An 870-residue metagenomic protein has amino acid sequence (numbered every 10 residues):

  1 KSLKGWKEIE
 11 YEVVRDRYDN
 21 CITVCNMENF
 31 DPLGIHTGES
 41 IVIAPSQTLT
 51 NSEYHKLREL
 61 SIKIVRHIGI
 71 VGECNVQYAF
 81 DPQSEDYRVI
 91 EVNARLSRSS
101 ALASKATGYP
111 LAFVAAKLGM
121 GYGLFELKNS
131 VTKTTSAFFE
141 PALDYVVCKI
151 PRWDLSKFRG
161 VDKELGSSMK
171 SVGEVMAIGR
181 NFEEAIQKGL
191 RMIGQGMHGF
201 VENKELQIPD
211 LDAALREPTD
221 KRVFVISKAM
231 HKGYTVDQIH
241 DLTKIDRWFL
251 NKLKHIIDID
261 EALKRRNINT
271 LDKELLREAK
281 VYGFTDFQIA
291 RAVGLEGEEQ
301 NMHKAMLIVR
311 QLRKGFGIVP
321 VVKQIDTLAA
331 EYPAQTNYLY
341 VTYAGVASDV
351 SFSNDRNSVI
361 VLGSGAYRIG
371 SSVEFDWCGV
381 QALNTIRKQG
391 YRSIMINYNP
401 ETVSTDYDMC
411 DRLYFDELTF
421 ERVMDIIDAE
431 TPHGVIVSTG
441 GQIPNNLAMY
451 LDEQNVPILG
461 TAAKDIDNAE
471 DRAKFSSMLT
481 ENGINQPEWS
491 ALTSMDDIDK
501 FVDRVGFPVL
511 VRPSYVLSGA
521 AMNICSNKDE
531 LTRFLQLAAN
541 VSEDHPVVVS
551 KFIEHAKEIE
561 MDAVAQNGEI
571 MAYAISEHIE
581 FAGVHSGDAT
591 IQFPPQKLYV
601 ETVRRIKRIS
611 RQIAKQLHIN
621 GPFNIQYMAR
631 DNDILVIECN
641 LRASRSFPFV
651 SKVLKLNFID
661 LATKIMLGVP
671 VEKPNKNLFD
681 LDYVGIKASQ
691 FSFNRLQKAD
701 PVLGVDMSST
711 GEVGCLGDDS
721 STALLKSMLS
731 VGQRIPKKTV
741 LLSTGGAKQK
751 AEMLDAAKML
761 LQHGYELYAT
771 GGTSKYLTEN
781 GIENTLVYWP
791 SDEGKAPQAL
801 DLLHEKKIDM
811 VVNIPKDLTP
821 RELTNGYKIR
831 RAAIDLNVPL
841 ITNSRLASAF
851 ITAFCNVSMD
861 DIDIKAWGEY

Functional and structural regions predicted by a protein language model:
K1-E274, A279-G283, H303-A305, F316 (+12 more regions): ATP-dependent carboxylate activation and anion-phosphoryl transfer catalytic cores that bind Mg-ATP to form
G189, G297-K304, Q311-F316, P320-I484 (+2 more regions): ATP-binding N-terminal substructure of ATP-dependent carboxylate-amine bond-forming enzymes
A279-Y282, Q288-L295: Extended, domain-scale alpha-helical bundle/helix-rich regions
E470-A473, Y515-A520: Conserved A3 ("GATE") glycine/threonine-rich loop of ANL adenylate-forming enzymes
F507-S514: Conserved anion/nucleotide-ligand pocket segment
